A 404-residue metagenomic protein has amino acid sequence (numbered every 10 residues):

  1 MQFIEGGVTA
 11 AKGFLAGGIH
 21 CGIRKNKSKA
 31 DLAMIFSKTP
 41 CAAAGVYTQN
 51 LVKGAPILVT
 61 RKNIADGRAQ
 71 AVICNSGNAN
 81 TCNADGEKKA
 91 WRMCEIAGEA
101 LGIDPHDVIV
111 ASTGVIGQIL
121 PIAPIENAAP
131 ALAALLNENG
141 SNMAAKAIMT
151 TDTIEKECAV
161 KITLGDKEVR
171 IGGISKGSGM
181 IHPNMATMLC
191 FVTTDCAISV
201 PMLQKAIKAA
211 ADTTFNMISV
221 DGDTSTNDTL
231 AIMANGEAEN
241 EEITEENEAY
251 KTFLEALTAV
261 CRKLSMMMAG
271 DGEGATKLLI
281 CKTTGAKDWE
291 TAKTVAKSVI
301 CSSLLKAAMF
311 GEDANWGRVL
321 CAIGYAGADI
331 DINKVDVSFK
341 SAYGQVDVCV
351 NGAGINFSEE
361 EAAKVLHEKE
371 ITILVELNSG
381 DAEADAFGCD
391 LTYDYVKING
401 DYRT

Functional and structural regions predicted by a protein language model:
M1-K88, R92, G98-T404: A structural signal for small-residue-enriched, beta-sheet-centric alpha/beta enzyme cores and oligomeric scaffold folds
